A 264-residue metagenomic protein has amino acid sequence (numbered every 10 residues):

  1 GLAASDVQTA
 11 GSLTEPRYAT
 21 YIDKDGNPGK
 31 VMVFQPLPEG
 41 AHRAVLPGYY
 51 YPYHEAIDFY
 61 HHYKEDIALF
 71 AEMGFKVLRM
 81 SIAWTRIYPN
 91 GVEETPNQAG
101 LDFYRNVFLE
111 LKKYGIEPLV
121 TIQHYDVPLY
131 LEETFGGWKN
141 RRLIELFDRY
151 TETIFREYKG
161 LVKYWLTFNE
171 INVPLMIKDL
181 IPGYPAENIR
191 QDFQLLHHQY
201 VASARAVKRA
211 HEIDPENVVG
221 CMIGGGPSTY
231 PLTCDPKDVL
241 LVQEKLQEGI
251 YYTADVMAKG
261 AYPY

Functional and structural regions predicted by a protein language model:
G1-H61, I67, A71-K76, I87-Y264: Non-catalytic scaffold segments within catalytic domains of secreted glycoside hydrolases
